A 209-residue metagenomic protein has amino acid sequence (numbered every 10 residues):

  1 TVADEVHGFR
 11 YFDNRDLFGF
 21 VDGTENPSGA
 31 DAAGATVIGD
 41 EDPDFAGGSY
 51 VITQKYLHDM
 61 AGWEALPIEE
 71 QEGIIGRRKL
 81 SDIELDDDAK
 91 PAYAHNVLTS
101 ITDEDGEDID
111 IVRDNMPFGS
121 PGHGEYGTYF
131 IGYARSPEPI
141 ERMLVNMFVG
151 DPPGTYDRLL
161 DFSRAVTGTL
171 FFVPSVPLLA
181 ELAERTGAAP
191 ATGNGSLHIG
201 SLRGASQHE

Functional and structural regions predicted by a protein language model:
T1-E209: Long, histidine/aromatic-enriched segments associated with O2/redox biology
